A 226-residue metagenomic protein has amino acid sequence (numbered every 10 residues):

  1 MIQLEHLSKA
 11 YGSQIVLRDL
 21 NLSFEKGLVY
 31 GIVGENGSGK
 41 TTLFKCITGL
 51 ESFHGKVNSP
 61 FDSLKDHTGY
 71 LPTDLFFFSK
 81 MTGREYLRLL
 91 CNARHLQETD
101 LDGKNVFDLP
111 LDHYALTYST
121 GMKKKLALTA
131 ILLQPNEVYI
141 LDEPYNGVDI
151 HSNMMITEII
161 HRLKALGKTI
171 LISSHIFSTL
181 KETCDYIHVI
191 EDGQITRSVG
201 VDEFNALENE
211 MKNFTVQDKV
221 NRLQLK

Functional and structural regions predicted by a protein language model:
I2, L17-D19: Conserved structural motif at the start of ABC-family nucleotide-binding domains
V33-E35: The feature captures the beta-strand-to-loop junction immediately N-terminal to the Walker
T48: Helix-to-loop junction immediately C-terminal to a conserved catalytic motif
Y139-E143: Catalytic Walker B motif of ABC-type/P-loop ATPase nucleotide-binding domains
I150-H151: Helix N-cap at the start of a conserved alpha-helix in ABC-type nucleotide-binding domains
S173-H175: H-loop/switch region of ABC-family ATPase nucleotide-binding domains
